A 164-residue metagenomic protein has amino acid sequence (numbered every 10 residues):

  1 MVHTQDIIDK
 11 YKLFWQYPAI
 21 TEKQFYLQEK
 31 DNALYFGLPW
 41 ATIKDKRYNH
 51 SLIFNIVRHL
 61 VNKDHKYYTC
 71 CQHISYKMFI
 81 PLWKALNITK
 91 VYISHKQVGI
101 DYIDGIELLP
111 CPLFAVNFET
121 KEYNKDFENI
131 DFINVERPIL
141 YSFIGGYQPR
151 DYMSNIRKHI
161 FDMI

Functional and structural regions predicted by a protein language model:
M1-I164: Nucleotide-sugar donor-binding catalytic core of glycosyltransferases
